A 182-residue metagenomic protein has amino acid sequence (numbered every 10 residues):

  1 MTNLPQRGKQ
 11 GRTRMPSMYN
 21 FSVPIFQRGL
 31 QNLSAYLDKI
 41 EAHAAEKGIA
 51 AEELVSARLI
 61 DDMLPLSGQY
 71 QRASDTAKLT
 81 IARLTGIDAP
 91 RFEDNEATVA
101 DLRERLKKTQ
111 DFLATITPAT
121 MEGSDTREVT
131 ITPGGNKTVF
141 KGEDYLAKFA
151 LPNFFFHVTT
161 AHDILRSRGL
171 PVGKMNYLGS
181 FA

Functional and structural regions predicted by a protein language model:
P5-M15: Short, Lys/Arg-enriched N-terminal segments with co-localized hydrophobic residues within the first ~10-30 amino acids
P16-K39, E52, L59-A82, K107: Aromatic-residue-lined binding/catalytic grooves and analogous aromatic/hydrophobic interfacial grooves in multimeric
L33-K47, A161, L165: Long, well-ordered alpha-helical segments
A45-S56, I116-L146, L178: Acidic interhelical loop/turn segments
S56-A89, K137-V172: Short, contiguous alpha-helical
K78-I116: Helix-adjacent hinge/juxtasegments
V172-A182: Short, highly charged C-terminal tails/helix-capping segments
